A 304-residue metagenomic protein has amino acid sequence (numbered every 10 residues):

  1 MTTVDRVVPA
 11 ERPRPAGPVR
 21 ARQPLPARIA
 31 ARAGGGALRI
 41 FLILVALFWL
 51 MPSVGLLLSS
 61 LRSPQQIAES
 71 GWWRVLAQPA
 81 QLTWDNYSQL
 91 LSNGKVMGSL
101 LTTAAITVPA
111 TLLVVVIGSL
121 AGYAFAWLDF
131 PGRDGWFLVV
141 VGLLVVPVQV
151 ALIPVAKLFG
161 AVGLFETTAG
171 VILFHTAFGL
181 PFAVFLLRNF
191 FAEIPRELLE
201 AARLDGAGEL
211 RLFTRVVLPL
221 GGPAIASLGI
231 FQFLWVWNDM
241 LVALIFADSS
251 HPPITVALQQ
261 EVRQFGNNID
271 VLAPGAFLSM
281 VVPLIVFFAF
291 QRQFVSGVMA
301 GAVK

Functional and structural regions predicted by a protein language model:
M1-R32: Short, Lys/Arg-rich, polar N-terminal cytosolic tail immediately upstream of the first transmembrane signal-anchor
G35-K304: A structural signal for multi-pass alpha-helical bundles of membrane permease subunits that mediate small-molecule
